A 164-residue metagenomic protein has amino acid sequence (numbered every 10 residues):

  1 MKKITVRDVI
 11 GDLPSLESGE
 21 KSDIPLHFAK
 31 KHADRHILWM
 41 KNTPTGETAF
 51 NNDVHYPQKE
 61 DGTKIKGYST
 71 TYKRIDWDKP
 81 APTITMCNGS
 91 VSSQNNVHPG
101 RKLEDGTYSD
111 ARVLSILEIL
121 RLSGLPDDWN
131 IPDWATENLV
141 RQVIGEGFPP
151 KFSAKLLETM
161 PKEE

Functional and structural regions predicted by a protein language model:
M1-L26: Flexible, glycine-/basic-rich loop-and-beta segments that form/coincide with the SAM-dependent methyltransferase
P25-E164: C-terminal target-recognition/interaction regions appended to catalytic cores
